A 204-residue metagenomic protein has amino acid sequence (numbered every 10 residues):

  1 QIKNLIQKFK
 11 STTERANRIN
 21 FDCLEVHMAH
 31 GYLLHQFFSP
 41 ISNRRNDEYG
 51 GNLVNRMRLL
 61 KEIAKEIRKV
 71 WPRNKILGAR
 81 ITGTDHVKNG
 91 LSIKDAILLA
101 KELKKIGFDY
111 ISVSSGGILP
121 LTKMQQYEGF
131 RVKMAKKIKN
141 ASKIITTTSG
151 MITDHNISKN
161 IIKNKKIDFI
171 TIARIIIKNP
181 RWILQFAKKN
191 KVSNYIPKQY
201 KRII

Functional and structural regions predicted by a protein language model:
Q1-I204: Flavin-dependent oxidoreductase catalytic cores
